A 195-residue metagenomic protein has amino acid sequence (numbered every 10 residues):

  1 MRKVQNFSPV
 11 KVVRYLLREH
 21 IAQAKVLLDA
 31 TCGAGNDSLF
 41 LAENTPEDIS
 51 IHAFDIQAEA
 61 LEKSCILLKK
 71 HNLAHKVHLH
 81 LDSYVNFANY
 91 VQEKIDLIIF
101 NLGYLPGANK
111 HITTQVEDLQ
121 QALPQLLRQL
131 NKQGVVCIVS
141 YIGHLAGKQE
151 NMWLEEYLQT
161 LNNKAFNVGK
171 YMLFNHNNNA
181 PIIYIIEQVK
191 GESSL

Functional and structural regions predicted by a protein language model:
M1-K25, N36-L39, E43: S-adenosyl-L-methionine
K25, I49, G134: Glycine-centered, small-residue-biased loops immediately flanking beta-strands in adenine/cofactor-binding cores
T31-G35: Class I SAM-dependent methyltransferase "Motif I" SAM/SAH-binding loop
S50-D55: Conserved SAM-binding motif I beta-strand of class I
E62-Q92: S-adenosyl-L-methionine
I99-Q121: Mobile active-site "lid"/loop adjacent to the S-adenosyl-L-methionine
Q129, Q133-S140: Conserved beta-strand signature within the Rossmann-like core of class I S-adenosyl-L-methionine
G147-L195: Class I S-adenosyl-L-methionine
